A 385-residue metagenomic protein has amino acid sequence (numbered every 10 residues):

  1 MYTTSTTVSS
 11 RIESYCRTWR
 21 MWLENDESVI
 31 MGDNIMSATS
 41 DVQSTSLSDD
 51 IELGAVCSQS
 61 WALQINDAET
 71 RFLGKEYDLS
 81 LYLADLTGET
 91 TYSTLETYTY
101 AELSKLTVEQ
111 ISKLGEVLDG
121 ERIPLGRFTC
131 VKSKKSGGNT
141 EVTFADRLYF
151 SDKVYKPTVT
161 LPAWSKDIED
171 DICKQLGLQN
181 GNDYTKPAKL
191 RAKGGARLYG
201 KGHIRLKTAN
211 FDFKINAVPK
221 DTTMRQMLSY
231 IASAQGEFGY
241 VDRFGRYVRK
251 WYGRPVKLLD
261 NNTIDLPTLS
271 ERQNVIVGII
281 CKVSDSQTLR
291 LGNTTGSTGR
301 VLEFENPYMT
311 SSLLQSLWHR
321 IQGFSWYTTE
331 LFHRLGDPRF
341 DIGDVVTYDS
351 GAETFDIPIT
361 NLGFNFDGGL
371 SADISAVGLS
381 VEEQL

Functional and structural regions predicted by a protein language model:
M1-D167: Beta-strand-rich assembly/attachment modules of structural machines
M1-R20, Y92, E96-L114, V142-F144 (+7 more regions): Acidic, low-complexity/disordered segments
I30-A38, V42-S46, F211-V218, T263-E271 (+1 more regions): A broad structural signal for short, well-ordered beta-strand segments within beta-sheet-rich domains
D50-S58, S312-Y327: Short, basic/aromatic beta-hairpin or loop at an interaction surface
A62-I65, Y327-R334: Short, well-ordered beta-strand segments in soluble/periplasmic domains
T87-S112, V117-D119, K134-Q273: Charged- and aromatic-enriched interaction segments used to assemble and dock large macromolecular complexes
K134, D171, S297-G299, F304-M309 (+1 more regions): Low-complexity, repetitive regions of proteins mediating host interaction that are extracellular, surface-exposed
